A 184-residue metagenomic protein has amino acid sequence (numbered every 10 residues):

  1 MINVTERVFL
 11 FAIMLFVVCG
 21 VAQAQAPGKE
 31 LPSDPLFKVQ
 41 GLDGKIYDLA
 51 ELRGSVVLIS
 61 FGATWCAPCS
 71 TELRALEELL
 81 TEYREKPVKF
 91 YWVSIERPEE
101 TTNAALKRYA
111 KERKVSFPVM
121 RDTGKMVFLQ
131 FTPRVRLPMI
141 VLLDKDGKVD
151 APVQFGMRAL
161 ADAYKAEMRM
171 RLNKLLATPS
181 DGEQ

Functional and structural regions predicted by a protein language model:
M1-E6: N-terminal secretory signal peptides that target proteins for export/translocation
V8-G20: Bacterial N-terminal signal peptides
A22-L49: N-terminal "domain-start" segment that seeds a small globular fold
D48-S70: Short active-site neighborhood of thiol/selenol oxidoreductases, capturing the structured segment around
L58-I59, F90, I140: Hydrophobic beta-strand anchors of alpha/beta hydrolase catalytic cores
S70-R113, G124-Q130: Structural microenvironment flanking redox-active thiols in thiol-disulfide oxidoreductases
R113-S116, T123-R171: Thiol/disulfide oxidoreductase modules built on the thioredoxin-like
L172-Q184: Non-globular targeting/processing and membrane-anchoring segments
